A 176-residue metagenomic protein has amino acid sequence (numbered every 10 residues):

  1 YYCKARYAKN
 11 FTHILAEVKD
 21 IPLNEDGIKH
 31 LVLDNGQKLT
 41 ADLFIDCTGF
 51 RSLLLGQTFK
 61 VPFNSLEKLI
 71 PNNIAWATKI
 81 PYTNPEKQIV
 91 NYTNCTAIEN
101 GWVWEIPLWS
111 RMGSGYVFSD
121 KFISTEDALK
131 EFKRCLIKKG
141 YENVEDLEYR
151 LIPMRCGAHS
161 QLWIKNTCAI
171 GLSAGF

Functional and structural regions predicted by a protein language model:
Y1-L136: Predominantly flavin-linked oxidoreductase catalytic cores and closely associated redox partners
W109, S119-F176: FAD/FMN-dependent oxidoreductases across multiple families
